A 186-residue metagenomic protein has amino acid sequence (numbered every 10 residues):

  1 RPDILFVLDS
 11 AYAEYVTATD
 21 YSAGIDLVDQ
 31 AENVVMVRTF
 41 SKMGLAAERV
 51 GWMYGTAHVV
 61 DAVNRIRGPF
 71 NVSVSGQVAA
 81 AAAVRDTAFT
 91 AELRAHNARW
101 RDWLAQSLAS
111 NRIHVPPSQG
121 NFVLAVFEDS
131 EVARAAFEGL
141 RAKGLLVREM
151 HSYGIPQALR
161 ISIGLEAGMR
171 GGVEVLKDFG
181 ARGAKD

Functional and structural regions predicted by a protein language model:
R1-F6, S10-M43: Active-site pre-lysine segment of PLP-dependent enzymes
L5, H114, L146: Residue-level detector of anion-binding/catalytic polar loops
A18-S22, R101, S130-R134: Structural motif corresponding to alpha-helix initiation and N-cap regions
N33-P116: PLP-dependent aminotransferase class I/II
L45-A47, Q119, G154-Q157: Short acidic/glycine-enriched loop/turn segments that link adjacent beta-strands
A98, S110-K143, L159: Conserved PLP-binding catalytic core of the aspartate aminotransferase-like
E131, A135, G139-R148, S152-D186: PLP-dependent enzyme catalytic core of the Aspartate aminotransferase-like
